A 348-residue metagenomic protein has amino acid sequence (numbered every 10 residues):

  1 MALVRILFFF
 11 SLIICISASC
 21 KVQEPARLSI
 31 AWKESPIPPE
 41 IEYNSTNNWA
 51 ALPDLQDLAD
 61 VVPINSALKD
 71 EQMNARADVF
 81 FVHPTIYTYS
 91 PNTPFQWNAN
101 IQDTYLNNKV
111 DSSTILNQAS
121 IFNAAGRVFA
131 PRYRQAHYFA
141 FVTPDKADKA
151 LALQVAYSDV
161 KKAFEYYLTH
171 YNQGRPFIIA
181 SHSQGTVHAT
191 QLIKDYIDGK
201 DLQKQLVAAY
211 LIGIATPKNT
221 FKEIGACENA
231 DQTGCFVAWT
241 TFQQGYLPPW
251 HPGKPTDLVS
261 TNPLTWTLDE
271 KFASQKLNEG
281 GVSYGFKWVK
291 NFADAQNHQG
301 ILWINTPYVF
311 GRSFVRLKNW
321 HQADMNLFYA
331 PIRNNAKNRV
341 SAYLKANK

Functional and structural regions predicted by a protein language model:
M1-L7: Bacterial N-terminal signal peptides that target proteins for export
I16-S19: C-terminal motif of bacterial Sec signal peptides marking the signal peptidase cleavage site
V22, A26-K33, H83-R175, V309-K348: Active-site catalytic motif of lipid deacylating hydrolases and related acyltransferases
V22, K161-Q173, D195-A342, A346-K348: Surface cap/lid and interfacial helix-loop subdomains adjacent to catalytic sites that gate substrate access
Q23-A67: N-terminal module-boundary/linker segments of secreted carbohydrate-active enzymes
A75-A77, A124-V128, Q173-P176, Q203-A208: Loop/turn elements at helix/coil->beta-strand transitions in domains of secreted/extracellular proteins
R76-P84: Short beta-strand element of the alpha/beta-hydrolase
S181-G185, A189: Gly/Ala-rich beta-loop-alpha elbow adjacent to hydrolase catalytic centers
